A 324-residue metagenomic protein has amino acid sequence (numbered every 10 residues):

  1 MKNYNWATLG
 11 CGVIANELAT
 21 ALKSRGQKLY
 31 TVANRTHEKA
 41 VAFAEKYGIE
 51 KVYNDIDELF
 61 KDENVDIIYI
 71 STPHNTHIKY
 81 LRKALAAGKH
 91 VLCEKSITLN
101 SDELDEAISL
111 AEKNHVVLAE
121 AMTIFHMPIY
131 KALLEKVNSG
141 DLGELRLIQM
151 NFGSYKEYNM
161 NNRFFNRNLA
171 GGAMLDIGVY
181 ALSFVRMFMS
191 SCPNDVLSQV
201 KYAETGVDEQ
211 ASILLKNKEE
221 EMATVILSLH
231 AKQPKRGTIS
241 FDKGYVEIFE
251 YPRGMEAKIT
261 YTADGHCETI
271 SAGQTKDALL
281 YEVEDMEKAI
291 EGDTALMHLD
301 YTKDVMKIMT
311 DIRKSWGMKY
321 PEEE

Functional and structural regions predicted by a protein language model:
M1, I67-Y69, K218, D285-E324: C-terminal helix-rich "cap/oligomerization" subdomain common to oxidoreductases
M1-Y47, E322: N-terminal Rossmann-like dinucleotide-binding module
L18, T36, Y47-L110: Beta-loop-alpha module in the N-terminal Rossmann-like domain of NAD(P)-dependent dehydrogenases, especially those
Y53, C93, L118-E120, I248: Hydrophobic residues in well-ordered beta-strands that form the structural core
E106-T123, E144-L147: Rossmann-fold dehydrogenase core element
I124-V196, E204: Predominantly a Rossmann-like dinucleotide-binding segment in NAD(P)-dependent oxidoreductases
S183-M255, V283-A289, D293: Contiguous beta-strand/loop segments that form the cofactor/metal-binding neighborhood of enzyme cores
S271-E284, M297: Active-site loop of classical SDR/Rossmann-like NAD(P)-dependent oxidoreductases, centered on the catalytic Tyr-X3-Lys
